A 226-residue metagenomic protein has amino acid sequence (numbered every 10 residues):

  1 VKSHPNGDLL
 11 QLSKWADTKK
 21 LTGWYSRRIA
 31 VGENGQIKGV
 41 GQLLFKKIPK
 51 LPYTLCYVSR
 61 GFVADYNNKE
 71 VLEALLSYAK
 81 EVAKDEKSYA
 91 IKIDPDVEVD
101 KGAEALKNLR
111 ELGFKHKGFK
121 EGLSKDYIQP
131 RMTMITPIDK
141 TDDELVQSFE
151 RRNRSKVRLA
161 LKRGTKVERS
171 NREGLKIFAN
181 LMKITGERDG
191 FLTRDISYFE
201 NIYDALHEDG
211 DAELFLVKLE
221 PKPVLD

Functional and structural regions predicted by a protein language model:
V1-N34, K38-P52, P95-D100, F114-D226: A conserved beta-strand-loop-helix scaffold within acyl/acetyltransferase catalytic domains
L51-D126: Acyl-donor binding region in acyl/amide transferases
